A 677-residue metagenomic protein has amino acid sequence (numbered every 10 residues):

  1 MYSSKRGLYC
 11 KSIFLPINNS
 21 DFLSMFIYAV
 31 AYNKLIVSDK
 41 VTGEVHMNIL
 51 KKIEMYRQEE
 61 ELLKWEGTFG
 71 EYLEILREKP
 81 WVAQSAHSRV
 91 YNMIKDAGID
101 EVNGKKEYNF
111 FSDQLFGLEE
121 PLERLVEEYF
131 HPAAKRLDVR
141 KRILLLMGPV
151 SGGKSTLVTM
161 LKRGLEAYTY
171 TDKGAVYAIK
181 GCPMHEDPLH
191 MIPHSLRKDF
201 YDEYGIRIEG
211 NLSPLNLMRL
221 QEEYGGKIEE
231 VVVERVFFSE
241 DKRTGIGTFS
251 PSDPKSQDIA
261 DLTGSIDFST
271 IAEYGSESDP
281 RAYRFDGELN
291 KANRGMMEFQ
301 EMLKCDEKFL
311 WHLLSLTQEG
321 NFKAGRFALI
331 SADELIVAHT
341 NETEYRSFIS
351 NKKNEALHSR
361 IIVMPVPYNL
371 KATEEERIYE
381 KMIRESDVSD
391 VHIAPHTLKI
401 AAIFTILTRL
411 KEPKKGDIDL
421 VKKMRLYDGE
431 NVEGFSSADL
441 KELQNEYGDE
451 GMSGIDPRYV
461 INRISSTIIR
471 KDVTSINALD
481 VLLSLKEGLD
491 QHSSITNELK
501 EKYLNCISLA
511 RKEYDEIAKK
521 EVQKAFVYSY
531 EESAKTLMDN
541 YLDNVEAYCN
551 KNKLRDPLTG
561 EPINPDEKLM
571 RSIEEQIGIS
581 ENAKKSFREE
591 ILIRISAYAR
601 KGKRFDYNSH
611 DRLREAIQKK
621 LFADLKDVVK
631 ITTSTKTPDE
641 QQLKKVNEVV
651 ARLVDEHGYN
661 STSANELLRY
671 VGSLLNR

Functional and structural regions predicted by a protein language model:
S3, L15, S20-L23: Short hydrophobic targeting helices and cationic amphipathic motifs that mediate membrane/organellar targeting
D21-F22, I27-H46: Short, Lys/Arg-enriched N-terminal segments with co-localized hydrophobic residues within the first ~10-30 amino acids
H46-P80: Long, basic/Gly/Ser/Thr-rich N-terminal segments that mediate initial subcellular attachment or targeting
L76, P80-R677: Conserved ASCE/P-loop NTPase catalytic core
